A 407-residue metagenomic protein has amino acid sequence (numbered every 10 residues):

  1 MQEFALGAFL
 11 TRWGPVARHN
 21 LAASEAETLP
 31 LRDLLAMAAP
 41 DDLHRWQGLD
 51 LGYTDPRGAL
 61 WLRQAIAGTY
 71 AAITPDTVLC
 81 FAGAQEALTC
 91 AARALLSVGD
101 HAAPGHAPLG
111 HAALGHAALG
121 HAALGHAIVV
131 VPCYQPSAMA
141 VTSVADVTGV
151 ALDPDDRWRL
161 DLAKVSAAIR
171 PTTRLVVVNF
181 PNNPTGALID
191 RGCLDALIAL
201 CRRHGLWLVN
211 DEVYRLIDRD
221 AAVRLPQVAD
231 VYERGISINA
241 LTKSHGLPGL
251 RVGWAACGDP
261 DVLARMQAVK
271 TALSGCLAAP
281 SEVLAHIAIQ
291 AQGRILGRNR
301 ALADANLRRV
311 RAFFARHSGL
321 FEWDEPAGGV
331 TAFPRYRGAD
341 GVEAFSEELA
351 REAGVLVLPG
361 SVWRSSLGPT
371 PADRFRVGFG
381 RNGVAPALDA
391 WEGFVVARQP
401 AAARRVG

Functional and structural regions predicted by a protein language model:
M1-Q85, C90, H121, Q290-A291 (+2 more regions): N-terminal small-domain helix-loop-helix segment of the aminotransferase-like
A22, H286, A303-R311, W323-Y336 (+1 more regions): Conserved glycine-rich beta-strand-loop-beta hairpin in the small C-terminal domain of fold type I
A59-L60, I66, P75-L124, R251-W254: Conserved beta-loop-alpha segment that forms the PLP phosphate-binding cup at the N-terminus of a helix
A72, I128, E348-V357, S366-G407: PLP-dependent enzyme catalytic core of the Aspartate aminotransferase-like
S97-P108, L119-V178: PLP-dependent aminotransferase-like
T142, T148, R159-T172, P184-W207 (+2 more regions): Active-site pre-lysine segment of PLP-dependent enzymes
R203-H204, H317, A353: Helix C-cap/helix->beta junction micro-motif
R234-D304, R308-F313, R398-A402: Conserved core segment of the aminotransferase class I/II
